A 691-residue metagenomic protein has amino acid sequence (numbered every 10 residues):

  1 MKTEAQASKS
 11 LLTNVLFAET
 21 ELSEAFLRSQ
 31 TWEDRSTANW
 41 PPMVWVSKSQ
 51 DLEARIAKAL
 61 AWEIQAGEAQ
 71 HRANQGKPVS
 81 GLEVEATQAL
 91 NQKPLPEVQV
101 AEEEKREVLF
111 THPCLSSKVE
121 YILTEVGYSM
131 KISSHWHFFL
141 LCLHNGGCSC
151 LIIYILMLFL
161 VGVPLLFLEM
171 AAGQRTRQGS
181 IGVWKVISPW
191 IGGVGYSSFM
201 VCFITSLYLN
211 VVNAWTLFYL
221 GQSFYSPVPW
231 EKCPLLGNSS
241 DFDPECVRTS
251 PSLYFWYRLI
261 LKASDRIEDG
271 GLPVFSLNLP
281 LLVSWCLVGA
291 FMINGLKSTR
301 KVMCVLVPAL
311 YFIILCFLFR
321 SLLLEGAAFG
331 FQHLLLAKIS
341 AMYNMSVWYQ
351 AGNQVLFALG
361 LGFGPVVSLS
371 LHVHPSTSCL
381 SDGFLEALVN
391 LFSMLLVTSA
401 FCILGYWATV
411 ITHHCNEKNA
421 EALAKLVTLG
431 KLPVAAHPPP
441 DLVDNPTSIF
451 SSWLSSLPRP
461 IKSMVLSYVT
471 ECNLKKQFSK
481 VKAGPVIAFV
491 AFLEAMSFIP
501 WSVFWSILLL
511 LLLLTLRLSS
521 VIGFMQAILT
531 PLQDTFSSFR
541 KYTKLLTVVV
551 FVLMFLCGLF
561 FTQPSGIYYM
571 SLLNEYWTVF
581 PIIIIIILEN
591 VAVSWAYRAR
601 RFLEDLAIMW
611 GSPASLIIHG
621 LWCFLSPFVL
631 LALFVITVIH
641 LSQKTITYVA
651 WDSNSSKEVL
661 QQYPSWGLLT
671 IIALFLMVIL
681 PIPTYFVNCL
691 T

Functional and structural regions predicted by a protein language model:
V15-L16, F26, T31-W32, N39-V46 (+6 more regions): Membrane-interface "cap" regions at the ends of multi-pass membrane proteins
G76, E83-L115, R300-L559, Q563-E575: Membrane-embedded translocation segments of transport machinery
L109-H112, R175-S197, V212-A290, L296 (+5 more regions): Inter-helical loop and helix-membrane interface segments of multi-pass membrane transporters/permeases
S117-L156, F167, L287, M292-S298 (+7 more regions): Transmembrane helix-boundary motif of multi-pass solute transporters/channels
E120-V126, M130, I152-S188, N210 (+2 more regions): Juxtamembrane transmembrane-helix boundary signature
L123-S133, T205, N210, V247 (+14 more regions): Hydrophobic, membrane-embedded alpha-helices of multi-pass small-molecule transporters
L165, N210-A214, F218-P227, P244-V247 (+6 more regions): Hydrophobic alpha-helical segments and their helix-loop junctions in multi-pass secondary transporters
L559-F561, S571-S594, A614-T691: A generic transmembrane alpha-helix motif of multi-pass inner-membrane proteins
